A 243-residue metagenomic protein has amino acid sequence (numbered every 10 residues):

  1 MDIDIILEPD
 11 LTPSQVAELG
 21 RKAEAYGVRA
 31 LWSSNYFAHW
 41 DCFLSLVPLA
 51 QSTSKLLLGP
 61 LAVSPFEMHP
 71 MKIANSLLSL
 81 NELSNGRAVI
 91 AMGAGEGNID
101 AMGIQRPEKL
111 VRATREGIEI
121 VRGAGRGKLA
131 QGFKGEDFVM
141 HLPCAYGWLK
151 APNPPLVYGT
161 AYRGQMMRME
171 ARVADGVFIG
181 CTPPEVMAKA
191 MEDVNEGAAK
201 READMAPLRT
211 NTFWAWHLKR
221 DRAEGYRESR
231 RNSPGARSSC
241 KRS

Functional and structural regions predicted by a protein language model:
M1-S243: Active-site-adjacent structural elements that line small-molecule/cofactor binding pockets in enzymes
